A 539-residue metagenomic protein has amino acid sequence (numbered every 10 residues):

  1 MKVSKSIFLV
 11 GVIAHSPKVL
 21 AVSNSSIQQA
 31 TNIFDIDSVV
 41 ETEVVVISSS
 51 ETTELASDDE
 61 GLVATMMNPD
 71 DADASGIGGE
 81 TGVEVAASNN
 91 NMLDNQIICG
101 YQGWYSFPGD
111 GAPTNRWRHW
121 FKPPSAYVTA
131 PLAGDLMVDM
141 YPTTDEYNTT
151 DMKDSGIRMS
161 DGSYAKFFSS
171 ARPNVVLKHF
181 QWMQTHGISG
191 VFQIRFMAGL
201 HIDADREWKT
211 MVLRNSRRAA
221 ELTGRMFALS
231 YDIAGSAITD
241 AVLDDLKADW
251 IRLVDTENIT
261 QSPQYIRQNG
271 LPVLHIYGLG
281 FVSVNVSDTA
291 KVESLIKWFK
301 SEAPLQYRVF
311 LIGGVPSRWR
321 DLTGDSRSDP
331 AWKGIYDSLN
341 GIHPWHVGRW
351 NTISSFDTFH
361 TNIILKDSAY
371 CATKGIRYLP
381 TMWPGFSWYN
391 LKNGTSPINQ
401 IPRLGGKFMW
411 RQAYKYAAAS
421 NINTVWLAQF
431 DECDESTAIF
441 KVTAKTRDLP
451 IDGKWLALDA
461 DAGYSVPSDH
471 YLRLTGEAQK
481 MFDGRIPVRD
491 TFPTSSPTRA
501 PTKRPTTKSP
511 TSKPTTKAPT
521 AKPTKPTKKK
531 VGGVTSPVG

Functional and structural regions predicted by a protein language model:
K2-A21: Cleavable N-terminal signal peptides of Sec/SRP-targeted secreted and luminal proteins
F8, V39-T42, G533: Compositionally biased, low-complexity intrinsically disordered regions
G11, G61, G532-G533: Residue-identity detector for glycine
H15, T65, S75, A86 (+2 more regions): Intrinsically disordered, low-complexity, compositionally biased regions/tails
L20-D70, A74-S75: N-terminal, immediately post-signal peptide pro-regions of secreted/luminal proteins
N24-I27, T494-G539: Low-complexity, Pro/Ser/Thr-rich intrinsically disordered segments of extracellular/cell-surface proteins
G61, M66-S496: Glycan-processing catalytic domains of CAZymes
